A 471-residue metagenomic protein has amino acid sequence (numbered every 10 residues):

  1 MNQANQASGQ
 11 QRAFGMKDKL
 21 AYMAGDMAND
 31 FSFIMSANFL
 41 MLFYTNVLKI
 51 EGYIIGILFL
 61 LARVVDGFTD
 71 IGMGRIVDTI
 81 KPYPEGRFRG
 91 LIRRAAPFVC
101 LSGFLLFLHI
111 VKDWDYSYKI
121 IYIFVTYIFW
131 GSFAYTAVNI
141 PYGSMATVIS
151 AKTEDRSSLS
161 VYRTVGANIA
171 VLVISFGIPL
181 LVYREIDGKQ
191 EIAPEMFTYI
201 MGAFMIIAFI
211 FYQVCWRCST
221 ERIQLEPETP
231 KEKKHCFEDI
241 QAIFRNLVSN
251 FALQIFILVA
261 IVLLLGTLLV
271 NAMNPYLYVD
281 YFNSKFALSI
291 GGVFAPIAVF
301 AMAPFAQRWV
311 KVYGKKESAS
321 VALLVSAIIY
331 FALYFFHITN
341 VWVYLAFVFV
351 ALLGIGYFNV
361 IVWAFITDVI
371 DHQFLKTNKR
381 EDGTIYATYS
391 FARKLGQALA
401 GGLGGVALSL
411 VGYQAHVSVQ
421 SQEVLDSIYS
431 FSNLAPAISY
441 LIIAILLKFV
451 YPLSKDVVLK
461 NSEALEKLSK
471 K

Functional and structural regions predicted by a protein language model:
N2-K471: Membrane-embedded alpha-helical bundles of multi-pass transporters/translocases, especially carrier/permease families
